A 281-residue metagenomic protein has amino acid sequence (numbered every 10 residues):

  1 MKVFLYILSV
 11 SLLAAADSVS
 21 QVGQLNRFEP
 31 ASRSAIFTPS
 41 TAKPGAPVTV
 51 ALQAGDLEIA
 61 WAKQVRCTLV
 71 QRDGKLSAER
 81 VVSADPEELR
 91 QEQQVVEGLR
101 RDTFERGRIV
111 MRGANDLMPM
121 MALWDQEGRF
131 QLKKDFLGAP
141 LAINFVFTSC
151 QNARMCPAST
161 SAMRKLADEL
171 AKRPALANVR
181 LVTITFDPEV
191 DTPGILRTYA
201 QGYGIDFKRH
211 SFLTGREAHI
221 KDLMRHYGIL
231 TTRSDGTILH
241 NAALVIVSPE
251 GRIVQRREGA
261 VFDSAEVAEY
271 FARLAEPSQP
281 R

Functional and structural regions predicted by a protein language model:
V3-A14: Sec-dependent N-terminal signal peptides
D17-R33: Structural detector for short beta-strands of small beta-barrel domains
V22, P30, W61, P86-K133 (+2 more regions): N-terminal "domain-start" segment that seeds a small globular fold
F28-T49: OB-fold (S1/OB) nucleic-acid-binding surfaces
A54-C67: Short nucleic-acid-contacting surface segments enriched for D/E, G, S/T with interspersed K/R
Q131-A162: Short active-site neighborhood of thiol/selenol oxidoreductases, capturing the structured segment around
A158-L223: Structural microenvironment flanking redox-active thiols in thiol-disulfide oxidoreductases
D168, D222, L230-R281: Thiol-/selenol-based redox modules, centered on thioredoxin-like and closely related oxidoreductase domains
